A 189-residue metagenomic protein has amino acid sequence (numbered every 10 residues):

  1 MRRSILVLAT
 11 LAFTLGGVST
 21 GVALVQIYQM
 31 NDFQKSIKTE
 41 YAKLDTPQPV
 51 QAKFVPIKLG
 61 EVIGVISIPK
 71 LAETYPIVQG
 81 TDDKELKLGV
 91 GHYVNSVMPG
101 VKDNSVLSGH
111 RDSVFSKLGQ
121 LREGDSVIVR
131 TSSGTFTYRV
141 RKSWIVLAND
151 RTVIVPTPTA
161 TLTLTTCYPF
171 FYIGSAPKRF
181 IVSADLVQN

Functional and structural regions predicted by a protein language model:
R2-N189: Solvent-exposed, non-transmembrane regions of membrane-associated and secreted proteins
